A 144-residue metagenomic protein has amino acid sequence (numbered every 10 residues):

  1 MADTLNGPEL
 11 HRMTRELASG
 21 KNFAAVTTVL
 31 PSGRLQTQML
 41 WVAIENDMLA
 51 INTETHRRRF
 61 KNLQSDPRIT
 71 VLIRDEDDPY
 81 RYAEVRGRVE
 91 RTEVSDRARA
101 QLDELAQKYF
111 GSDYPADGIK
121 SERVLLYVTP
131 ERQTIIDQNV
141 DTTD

Functional and structural regions predicted by a protein language model:
M1-P8, R81-D144: Charged, gly/pro-rich active-site loop segments
A2-A24: Short, basic/aromatic recognition patches
A2-L5, H56-R74, G111-S112: Short, solvent-exposed cationic patches
L10-M13, R59, Q101: Hydrophobic alpha-helical segments typical of transmembrane helices and their membrane-interface/capping positions
K21-T55, K61, I69-I73, A83-V85: Short beta-strand segments
S32-R34, D75-P79, G118-K120: A short beta-turn/loop motif at secondary-structure boundaries
R57-R59, D78, T142-T143: Short, surface-exposed beta-strand-loop junctions and turns on beta-sheet-rich folds
